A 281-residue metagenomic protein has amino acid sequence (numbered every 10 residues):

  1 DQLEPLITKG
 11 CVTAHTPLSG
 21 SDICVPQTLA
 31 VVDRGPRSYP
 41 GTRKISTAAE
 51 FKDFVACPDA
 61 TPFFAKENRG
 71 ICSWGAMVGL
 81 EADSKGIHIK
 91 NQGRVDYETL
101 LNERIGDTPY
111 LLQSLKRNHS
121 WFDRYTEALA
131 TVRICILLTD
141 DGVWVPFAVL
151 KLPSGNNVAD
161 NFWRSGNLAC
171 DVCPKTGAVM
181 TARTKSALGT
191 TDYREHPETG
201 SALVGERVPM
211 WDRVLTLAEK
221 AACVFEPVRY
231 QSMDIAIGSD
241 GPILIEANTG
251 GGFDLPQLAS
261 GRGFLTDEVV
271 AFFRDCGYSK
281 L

Functional and structural regions predicted by a protein language model:
E4-V132, D140: Active-site nucleotide/adenylate-binding loops and adjacent lid/helix of ATP-dependent enzymes
P62-F64, Y230-M233: A short linear hydrophobic-aromatic micro-motif
F63, W144-P146, I243-I245: Protein kinase-like catalytic core scaffold
N68, L115-K116, C135, V149 (+2 more regions): Anionic group-transfer/hydrolysis microenvironments
S73, T131, K151-N157, N248-S260: Glycine-rich phosphate/pyrophosphate-binding beta-alpha loops
K90-E103, D123-T216: ATP-dependent carboxylate/phosphate-activation module, predominantly the ATP-grasp catalytic core and closely related
T190-E219, C223-Y230, I237-L281: C-terminal active-site "lid" helix and adjoining low-complexity regulatory extension at the edge of ATP-using catalytic
